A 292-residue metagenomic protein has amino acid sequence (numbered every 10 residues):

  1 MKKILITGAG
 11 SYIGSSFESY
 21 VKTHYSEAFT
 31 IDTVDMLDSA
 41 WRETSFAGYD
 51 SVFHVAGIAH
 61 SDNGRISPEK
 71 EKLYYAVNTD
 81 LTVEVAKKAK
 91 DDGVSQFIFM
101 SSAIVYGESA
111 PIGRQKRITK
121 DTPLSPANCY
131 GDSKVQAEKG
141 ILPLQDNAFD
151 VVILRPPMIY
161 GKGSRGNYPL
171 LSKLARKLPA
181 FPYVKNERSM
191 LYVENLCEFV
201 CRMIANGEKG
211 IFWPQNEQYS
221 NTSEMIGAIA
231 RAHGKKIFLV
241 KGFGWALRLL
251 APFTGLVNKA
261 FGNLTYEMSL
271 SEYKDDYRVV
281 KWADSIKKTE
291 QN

Functional and structural regions predicted by a protein language model:
K3-K22: N-terminal Rossmann NAD(P)H-binding glycine-rich loop of SDR-like oxidoreductase domains
S39-D92, Y106-E108: NAD(P)H-binding glycine-rich loop region in Rossmannoid oxidoreductase-like domains and their noncatalytic homologs
P68-K72, A76, P111-L154, M158-I159 (+1 more regions): Catalytic helix-loop patch of NAD(P)-dependent Rossmann-fold dehydrogenases
Y75-T82, I98, S133-K134, S189: Short alpha-helix in the Rossmann-fold core of NAD(P)-dependent oxidoreductases
V83-C129: Conserved Rossmann-fold NAD(P)-dependent oxidoreductase catalytic core, especially the SDR/UDP-sugar
V135, A148-F149, I159-L170, R202-F212 (+2 more regions): Glycine/proline-rich active-site loop of Rossmann-fold NAD(P)-dependent oxidoreductases
K173-L191, N195, R202, W213: A conserved pocket-lining segment of Rossmann-fold NAD(P)-dependent short-chain dehydrogenase/reductase
F199-V257, V280-N292: Mid/C-terminal beta-alpha module of Rossmann-like enzyme folds, strongest in SDR-family dehydrogenases/epimerases
